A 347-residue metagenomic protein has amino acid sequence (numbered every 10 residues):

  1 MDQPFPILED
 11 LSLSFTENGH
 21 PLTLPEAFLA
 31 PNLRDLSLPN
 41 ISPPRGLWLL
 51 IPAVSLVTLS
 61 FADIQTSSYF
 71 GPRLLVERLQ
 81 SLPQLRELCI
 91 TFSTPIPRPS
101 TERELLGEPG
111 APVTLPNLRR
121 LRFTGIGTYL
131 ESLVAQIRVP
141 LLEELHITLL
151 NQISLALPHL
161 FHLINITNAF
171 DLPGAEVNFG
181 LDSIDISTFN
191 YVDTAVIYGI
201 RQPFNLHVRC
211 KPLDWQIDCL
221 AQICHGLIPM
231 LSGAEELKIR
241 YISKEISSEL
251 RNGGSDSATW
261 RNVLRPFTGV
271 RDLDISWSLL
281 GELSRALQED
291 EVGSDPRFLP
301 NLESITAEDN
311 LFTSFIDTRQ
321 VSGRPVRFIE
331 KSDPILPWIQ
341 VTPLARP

Functional and structural regions predicted by a protein language model:
M1-P347: Leucine-rich repeat
